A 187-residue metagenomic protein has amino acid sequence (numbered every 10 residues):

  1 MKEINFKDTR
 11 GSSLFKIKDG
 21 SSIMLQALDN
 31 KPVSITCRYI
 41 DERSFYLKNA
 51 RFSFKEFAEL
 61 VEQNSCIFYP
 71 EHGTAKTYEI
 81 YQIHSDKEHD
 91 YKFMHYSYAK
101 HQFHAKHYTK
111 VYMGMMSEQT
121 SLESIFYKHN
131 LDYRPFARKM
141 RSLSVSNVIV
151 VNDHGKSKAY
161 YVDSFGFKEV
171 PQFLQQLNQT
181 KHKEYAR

Functional and structural regions predicted by a protein language model:
K2-C66: N-terminal accessory interaction module
S12-K16, N30-T36, S85-M94, K158-Y160: Short, surface-exposed beta-strand/loop "edge" segments at domain boundaries and coil↔beta transitions
E59-S117: Extended boundary segments
Y98, F103, G114-M115, S164-T180: Tryptophan-rich substrate-binding surfaces of secreted polymer-degrading and adhesive proteins
T109-Y133: Short, basic/aromatic beta-hairpin or loop at an interaction surface
H129-V145: A conserved acidic, glycine/proline-rich C-terminal tail/linker
M140-L177: Short, compact, well-ordered microdomains
K181-R187: Non-Sec secretion/translocation targeting segments of pathogen effectors
